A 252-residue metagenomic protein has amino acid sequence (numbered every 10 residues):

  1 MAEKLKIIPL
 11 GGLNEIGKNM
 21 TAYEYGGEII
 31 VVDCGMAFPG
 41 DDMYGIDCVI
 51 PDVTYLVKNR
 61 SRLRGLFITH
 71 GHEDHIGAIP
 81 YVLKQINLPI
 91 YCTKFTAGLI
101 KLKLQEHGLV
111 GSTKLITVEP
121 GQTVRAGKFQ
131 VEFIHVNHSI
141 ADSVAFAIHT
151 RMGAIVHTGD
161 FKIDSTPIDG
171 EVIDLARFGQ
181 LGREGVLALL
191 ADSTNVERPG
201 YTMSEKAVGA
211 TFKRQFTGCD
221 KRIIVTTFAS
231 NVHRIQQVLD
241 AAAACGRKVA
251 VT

Functional and structural regions predicted by a protein language model:
A2-F67, H72-T252: His/Asp/Glu-rich metal-coordinating catalytic cores of metallo-dependent phosphodiesterases/hydrolases acting on
